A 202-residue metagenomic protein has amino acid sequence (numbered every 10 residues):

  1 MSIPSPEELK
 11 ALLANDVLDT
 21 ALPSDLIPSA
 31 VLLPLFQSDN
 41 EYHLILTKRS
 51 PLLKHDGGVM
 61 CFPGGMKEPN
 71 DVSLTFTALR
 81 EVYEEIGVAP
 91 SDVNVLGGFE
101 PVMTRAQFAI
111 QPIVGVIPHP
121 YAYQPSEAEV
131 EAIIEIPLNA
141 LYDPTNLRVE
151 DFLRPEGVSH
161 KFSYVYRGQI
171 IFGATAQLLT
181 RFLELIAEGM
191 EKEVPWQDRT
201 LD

Functional and structural regions predicted by a protein language model:
M1-C61, M66-Y121, V130, N139 (+2 more regions): N-terminal leader/linker segments that precede catalytic domains of diphosphate-processing enzymes
Y123-E127, P144-L147: A short secondary-structure junction signal
I133-I134: Conserved cytochrome P450 K-helix/beta-meander segment immediately N-terminal to the heme-binding cysteine loop
Y142-F162: A short, charged helix-loop
